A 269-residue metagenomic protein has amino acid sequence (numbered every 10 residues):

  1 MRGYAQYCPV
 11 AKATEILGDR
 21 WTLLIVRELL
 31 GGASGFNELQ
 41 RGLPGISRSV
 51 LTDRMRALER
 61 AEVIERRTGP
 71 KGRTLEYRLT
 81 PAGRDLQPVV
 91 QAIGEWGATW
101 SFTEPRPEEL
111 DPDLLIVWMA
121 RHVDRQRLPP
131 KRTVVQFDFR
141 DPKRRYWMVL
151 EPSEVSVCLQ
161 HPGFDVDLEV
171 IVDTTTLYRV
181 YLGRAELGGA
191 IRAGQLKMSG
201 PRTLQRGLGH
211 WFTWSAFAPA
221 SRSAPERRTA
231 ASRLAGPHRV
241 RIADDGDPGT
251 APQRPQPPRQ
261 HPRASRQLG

Functional and structural regions predicted by a protein language model:
C8-S47: N-terminal helix-turn-helix DNA-binding core of bacterial DNA-binding proteins
G18, P70-A92: Basic, amphipathic "hinge/linker" alpha-helix immediately C-terminal to the N-terminal HTH DNA-binding motif
L51-A61: Basic amphipathic alpha-helical segments that dock to polyanions
A82-W147, E154-V155, T203-A235, A243: Acidic, aliphatic-rich amphipathic alpha-helical segments
G163-L234, V240-R241, G269: C-terminal interaction segments
D245-P248: Alpha-helix boundary/capping motif
P258-L268: Short, intrinsically disordered C-terminal tails of secreted or membrane-associated proteins
